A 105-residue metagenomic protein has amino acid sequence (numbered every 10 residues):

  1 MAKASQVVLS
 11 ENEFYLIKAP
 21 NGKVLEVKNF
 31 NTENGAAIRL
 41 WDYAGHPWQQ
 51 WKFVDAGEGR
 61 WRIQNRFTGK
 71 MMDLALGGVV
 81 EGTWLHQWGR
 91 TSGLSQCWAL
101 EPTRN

Functional and structural regions predicted by a protein language model:
A2-T32, Q50-V79, C97-N105: Extracellular glycan-recognition/adhesion modules and their associated mucin-like linkers
G35-H46, G82-T91: Surface-exposed turn/loop modules enriched in turn-prone residues
